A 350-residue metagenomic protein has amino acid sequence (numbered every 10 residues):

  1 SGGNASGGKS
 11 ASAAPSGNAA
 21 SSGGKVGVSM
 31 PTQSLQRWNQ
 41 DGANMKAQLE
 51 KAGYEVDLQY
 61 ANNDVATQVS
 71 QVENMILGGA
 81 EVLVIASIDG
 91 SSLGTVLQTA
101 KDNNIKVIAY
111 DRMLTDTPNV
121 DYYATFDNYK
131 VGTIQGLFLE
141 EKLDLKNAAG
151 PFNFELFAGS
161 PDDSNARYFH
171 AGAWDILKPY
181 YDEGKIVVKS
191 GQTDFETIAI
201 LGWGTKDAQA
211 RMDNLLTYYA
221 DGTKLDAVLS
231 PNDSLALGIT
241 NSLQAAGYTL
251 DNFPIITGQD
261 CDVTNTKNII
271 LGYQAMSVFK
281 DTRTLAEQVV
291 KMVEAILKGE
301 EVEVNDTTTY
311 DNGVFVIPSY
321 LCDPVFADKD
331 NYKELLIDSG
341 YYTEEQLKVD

Functional and structural regions predicted by a protein language model:
S1-D350: A residue-level marker of the well-folded mature domains of exported/periplasmic proteins
